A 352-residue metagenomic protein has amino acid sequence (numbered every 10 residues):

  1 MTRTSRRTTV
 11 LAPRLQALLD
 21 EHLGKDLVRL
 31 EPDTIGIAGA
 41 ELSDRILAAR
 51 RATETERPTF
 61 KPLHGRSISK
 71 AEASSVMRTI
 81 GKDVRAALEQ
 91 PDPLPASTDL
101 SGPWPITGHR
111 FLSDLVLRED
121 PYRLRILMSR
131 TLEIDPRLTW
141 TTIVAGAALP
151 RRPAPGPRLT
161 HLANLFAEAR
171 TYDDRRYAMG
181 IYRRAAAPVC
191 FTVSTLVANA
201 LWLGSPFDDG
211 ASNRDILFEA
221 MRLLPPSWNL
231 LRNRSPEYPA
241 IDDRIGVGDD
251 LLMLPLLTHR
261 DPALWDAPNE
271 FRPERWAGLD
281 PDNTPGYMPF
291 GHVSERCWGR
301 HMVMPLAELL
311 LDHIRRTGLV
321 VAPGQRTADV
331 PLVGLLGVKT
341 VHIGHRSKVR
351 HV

Functional and structural regions predicted by a protein language model:
M1-L124: Active-site substrate-recognition loop segments, prototypically the cytochrome P450 B′-helix/B-C loop
R6-L18, D209-D243, L252, P262: Conserved cytochrome P450 K-helix E-x-x-R motif and the immediately C-terminal K′/meander segment
G108, L112, V116, V197-G204 (+3 more regions): Buried hydrophobic packing segments
L124-M179, R183: Cytochrome P450 catalytic core segment centered on helix I
L162-A220, A307: Central I-helix of cytochrome P450 enzymes
G248-D249: Loop/turn positions that initiate beta-strands
L254-D280, F290, G324: Conserved cytochrome P450 K-helix/beta-meander segment immediately N-terminal to the heme-binding cysteine loop
A277-K339: Cytochrome P450 heme-thiolate "Cys pocket" and heme-binding signature region
